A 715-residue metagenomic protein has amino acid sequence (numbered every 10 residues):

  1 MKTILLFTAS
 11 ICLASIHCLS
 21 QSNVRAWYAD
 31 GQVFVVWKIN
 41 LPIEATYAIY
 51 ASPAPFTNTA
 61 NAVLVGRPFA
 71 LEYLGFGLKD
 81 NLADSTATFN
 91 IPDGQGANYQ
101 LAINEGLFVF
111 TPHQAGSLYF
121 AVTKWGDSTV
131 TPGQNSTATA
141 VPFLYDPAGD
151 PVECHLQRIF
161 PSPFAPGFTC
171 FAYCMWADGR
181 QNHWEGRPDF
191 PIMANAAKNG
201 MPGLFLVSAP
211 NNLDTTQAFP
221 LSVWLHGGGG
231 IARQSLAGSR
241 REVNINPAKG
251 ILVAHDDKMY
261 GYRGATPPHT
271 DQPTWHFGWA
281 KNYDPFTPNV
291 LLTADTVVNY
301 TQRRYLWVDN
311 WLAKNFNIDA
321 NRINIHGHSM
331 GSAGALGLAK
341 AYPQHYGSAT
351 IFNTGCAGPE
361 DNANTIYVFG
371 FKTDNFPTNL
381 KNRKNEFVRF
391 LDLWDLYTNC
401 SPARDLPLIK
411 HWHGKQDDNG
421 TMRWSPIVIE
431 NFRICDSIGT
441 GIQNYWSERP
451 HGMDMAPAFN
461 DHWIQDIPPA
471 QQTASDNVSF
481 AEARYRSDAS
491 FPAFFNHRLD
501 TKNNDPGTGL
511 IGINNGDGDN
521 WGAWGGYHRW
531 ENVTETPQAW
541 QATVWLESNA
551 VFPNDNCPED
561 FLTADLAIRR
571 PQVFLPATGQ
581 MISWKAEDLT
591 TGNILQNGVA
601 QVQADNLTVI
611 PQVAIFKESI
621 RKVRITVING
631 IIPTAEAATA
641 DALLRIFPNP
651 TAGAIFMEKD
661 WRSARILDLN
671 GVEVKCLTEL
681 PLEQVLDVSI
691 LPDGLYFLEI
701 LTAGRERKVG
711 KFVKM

Functional and structural regions predicted by a protein language model:
M1-L19, Y47, A637-M715: C-terminal outer-membrane/trafficking sorting elements
G31-E44: Conserved aromatic anchor
Y47-A115: Recognizes extended acidic, P/S/T-rich segments that occur within or adjacent to Ig-like beta-sandwich modules
F110-T129: Beta-strand-rich modules
W125-E153: Extracellular fibronectin type III
S162-A165, I438-I620: Alpha/beta-hydrolase-fold serine-hydrolase catalytic core, especially in secreted/extracellular enzymes
G230-R304: Active-site machinery of serine-nucleophile hydrolases
A357-Q472: The feature captures the conserved acid-bearing segment of alpha/beta-hydrolase catalytic domains
